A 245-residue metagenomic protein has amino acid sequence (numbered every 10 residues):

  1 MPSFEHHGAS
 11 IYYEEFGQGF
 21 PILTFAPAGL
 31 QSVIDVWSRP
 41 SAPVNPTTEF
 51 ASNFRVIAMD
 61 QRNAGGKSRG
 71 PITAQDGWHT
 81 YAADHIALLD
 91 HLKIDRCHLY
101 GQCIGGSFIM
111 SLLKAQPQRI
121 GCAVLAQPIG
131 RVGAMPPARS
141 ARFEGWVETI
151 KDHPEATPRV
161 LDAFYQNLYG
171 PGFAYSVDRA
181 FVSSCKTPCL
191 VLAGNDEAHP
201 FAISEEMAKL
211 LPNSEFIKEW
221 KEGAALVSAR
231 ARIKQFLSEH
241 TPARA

Functional and structural regions predicted by a protein language model:
H7-S68: Conserved HGGG/HGGXW glycine-rich cap/lid loop of the alpha/beta-hydrolase fold
D60-A64, I129, W220-E222: Short beta-to-alpha linker loops that shape the active-site pocket of alpha/beta-hydrolase fold enzymes
H79-C97: Conserved acidic catalytic loop of the alpha/beta-hydrolase fold
D95-R131: Conserved hydrolase catalytic core segment
P128-C185, R230: The alpha/beta-hydrolase serine catalytic core
S184-C185, V191-A193: Short beta-strand/loop motif that positions the catalytic acidic residue of the alpha/beta-hydrolase fold
E197-I203: Conserved alpha/beta-hydrolase "acid-adjacent" motif
S214-A245: Catalytic active-site module of serine/aspartate enzymes centered on a nucleophile-bearing elbow/loop
